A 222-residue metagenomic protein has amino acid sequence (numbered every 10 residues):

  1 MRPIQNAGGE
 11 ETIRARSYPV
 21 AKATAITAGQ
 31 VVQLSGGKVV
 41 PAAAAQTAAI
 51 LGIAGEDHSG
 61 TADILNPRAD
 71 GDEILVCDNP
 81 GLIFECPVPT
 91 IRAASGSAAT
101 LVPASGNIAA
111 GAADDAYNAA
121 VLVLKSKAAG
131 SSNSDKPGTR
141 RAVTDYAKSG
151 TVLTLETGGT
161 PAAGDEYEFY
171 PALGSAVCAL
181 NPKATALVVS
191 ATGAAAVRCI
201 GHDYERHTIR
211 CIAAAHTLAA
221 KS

Functional and structural regions predicted by a protein language model:
M1-S222: Surface-exposed, low-hydrophobicity beta-strand/loop segments enriched in small/polar/acidic residues
